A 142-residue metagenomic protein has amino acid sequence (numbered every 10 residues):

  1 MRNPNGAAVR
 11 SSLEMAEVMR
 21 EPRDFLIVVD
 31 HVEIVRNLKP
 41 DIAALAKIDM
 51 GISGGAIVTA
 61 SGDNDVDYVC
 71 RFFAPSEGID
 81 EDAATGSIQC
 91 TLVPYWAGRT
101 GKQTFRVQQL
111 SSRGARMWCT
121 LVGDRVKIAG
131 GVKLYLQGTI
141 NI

Functional and structural regions predicted by a protein language model:
M1-I142: Active-site proximal loop and beta-alpha junction motif in alpha/beta enzyme cores
